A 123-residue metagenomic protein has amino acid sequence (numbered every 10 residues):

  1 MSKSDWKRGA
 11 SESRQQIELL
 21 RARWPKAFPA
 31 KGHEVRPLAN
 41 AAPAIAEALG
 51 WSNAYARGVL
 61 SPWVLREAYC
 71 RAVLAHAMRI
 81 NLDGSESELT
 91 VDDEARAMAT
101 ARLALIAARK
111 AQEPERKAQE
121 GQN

Functional and structural regions predicted by a protein language model:
M1-A41: Extended alpha-helical interaction segments
D5-G9, R23, R57, Y69-N123: Basic, alpha-helical nucleic-acid-binding regions used in initiation and control of genome expression
S11, Q15, R36, V64 (+2 more regions): Residue-level signal for the start and early helices of compact helical domains
L19, R23, A44, A48 (+1 more regions): Residues that form generic nucleotide/phosphate-binding pockets
P29, I45, R79-I80: Generic preference for hydrophobic/aromatic residues in regular secondary structure cores
E34, A41, G58-V64, R71-A72 (+1 more regions): Conserved, aromatic- and glycine-enriched, well-ordered alpha/beta core segments that occur as contiguous structural
I45-R57, S61-R66: Compact, well-ordered interaction domains used in eukaryotic information-processing assemblies
